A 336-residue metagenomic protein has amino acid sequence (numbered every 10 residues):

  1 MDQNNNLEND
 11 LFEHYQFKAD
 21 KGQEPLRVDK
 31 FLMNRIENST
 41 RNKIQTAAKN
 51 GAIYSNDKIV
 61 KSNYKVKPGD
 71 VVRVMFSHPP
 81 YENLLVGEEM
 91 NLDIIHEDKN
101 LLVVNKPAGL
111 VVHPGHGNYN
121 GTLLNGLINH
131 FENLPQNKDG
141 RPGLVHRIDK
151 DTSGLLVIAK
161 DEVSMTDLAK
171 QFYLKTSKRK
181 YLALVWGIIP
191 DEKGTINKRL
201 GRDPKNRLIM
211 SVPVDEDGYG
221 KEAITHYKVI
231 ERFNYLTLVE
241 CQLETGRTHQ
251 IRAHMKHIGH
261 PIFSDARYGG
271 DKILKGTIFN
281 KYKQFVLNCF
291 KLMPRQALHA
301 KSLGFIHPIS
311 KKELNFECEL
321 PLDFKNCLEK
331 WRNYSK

Functional and structural regions predicted by a protein language model:
M1-K336: RNA pseudouridine synthases
